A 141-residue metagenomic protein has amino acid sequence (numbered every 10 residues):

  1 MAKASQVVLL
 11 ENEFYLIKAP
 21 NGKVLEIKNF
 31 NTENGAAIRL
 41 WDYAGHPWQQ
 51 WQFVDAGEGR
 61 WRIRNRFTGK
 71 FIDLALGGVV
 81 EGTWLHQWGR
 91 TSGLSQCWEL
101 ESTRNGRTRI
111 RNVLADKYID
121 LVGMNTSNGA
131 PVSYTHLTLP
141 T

Functional and structural regions predicted by a protein language model:
A2-T32, Q50-V79, C97-T126: Extracellular glycan-recognition/adhesion modules and their associated mucin-like linkers
N34-P47, G82-T91: Surface-exposed turn/loop modules enriched in turn-prone residues
P131-S133: Acidic, proline/serine/threonine- and glycine-rich low-complexity intrinsically disordered segments
T135-T141: Conserved small/polar residues in nucleotide/adenosyl-binding loops
